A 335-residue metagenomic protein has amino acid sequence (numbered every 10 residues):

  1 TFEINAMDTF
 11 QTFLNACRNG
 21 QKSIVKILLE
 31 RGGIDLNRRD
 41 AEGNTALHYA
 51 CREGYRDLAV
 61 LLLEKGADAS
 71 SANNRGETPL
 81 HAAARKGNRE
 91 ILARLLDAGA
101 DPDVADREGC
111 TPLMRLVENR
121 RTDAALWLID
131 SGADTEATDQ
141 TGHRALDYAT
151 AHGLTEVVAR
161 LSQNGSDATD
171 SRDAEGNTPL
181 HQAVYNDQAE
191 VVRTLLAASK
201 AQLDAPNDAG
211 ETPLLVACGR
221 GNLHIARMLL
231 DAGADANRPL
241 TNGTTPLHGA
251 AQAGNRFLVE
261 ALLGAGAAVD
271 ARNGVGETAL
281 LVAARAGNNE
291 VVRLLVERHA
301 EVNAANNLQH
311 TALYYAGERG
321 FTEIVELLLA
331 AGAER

Functional and structural regions predicted by a protein language model:
F2-E30, A41-N44, A159, Q163 (+4 more regions): Intrinsically disordered, low-complexity regulatory segments in ankyrin-centric signaling systems
N15-G20, Y49-Y55, A82-N88, R115-R121 (+6 more regions): Ankyrin repeat A-helix N-terminal signature
Q21-L29, Y55-L63, N88-L96, R121-I129 (+6 more regions): Ankyrin repeat structural motif
L36, A69, P102, T135 (+6 more regions): Ankyrin-repeat inter-repeat connecting loop/turn
D40, N73, D106, D139 (+5 more regions): Ankyrin repeat boundary/linker residues
E118, D139-H152, N164-A168, D173-N177 (+1 more regions): Solenoidal tandem-repeat scaffolds enriched in leucines and small polar residues
E136-T150, L154-L161, N307-R335: Leucine-rich solenoid repeat scaffolds
